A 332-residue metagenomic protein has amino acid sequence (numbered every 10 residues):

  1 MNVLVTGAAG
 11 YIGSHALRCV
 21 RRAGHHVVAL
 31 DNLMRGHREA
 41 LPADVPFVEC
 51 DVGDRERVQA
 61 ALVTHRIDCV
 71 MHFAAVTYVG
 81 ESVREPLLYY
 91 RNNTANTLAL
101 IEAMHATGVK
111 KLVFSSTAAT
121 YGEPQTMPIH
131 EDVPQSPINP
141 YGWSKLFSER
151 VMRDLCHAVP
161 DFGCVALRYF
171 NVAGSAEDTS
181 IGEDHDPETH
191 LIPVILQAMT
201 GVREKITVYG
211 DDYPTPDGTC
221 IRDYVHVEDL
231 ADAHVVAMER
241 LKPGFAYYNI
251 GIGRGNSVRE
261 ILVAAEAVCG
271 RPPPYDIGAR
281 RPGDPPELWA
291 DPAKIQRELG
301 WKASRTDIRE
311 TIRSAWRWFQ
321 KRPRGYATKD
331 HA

Functional and structural regions predicted by a protein language model:
M1-S175: N-terminal Rossmann-like NAD(P)+-binding domain of SDR-like oxidoreductases, especially those catalyzing
G36-R38, C50, G80, S115 (+8 more regions): Glycine-centered small-residue hotspots that permit tight backbone geometry or close packing
R38, F170-L191, G201-R222: Short, flexible, glycine-rich and Lys/Arg-enriched loop motifs at helix boundaries that contact anionic partners
G53, T77, Y89, P187 (+3 more regions): Glycosyltransferase donor-binding loop in the core domain
Y90, I138-L146, I181, H185-P193 (+2 more regions): Short-chain dehydrogenase/reductase
V194-A332: C-terminal substrate-binding subdomain of Rossmann-fold SDR/epimerase-dehydratase oxidoreductases
